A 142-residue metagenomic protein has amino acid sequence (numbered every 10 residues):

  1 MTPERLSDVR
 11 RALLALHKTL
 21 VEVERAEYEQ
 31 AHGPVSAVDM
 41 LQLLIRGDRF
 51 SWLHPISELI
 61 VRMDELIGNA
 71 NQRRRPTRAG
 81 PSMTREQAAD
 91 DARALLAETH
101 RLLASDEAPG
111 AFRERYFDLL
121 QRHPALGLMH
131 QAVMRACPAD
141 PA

Functional and structural regions predicted by a protein language model:
M1-A142: Surface-exposed peri-terminal alpha-helical interaction modules
